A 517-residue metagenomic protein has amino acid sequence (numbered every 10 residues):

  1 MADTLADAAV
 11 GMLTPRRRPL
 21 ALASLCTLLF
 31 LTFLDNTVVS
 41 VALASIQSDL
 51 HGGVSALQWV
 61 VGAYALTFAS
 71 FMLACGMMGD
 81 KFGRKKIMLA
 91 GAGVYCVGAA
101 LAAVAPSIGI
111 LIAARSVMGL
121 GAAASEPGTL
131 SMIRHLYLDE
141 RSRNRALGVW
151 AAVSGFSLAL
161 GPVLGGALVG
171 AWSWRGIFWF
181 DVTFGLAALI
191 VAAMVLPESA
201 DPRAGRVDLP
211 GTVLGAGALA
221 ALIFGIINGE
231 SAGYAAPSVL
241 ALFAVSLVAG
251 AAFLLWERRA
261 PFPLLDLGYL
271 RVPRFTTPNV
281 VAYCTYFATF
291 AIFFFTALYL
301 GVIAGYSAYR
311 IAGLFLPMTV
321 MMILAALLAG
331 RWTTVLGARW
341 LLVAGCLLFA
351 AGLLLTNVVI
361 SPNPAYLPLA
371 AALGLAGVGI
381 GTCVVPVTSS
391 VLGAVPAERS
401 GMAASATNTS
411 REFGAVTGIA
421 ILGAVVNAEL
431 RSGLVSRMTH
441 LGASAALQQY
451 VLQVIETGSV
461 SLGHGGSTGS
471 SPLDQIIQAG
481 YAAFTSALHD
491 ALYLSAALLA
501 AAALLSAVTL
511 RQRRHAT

Functional and structural regions predicted by a protein language model:
A2-L29, Q453-T517: Transmembrane-helix exit segments and adjacent C-terminal regions of multi-pass membrane proteins
A2-M194, L327-G330, L336, W340 (+3 more regions): Transmembrane-helix bundle of Major Facilitator Superfamily
A21-T67, S173, P210, A235-L242 (+2 more regions): Transmembrane core module of solute transporters
A23-S24, G83-A92, P106-G109, A113 (+5 more regions): C-terminal module of multi-pass small-molecule transporters
T32, V61-Y64, F68, G119 (+11 more regions): Structural signature of transmembrane alpha-helices in multi-pass secondary transporters
G170-V182, N228-V239, A428-A496: A membrane-interface helix-boundary motif in multi-pass transporters
V182-D201, A216-N228, V245-A260, L505-L510: C-terminal membrane-cytosol helix-exit motif in multi-pass small-molecule transporters
